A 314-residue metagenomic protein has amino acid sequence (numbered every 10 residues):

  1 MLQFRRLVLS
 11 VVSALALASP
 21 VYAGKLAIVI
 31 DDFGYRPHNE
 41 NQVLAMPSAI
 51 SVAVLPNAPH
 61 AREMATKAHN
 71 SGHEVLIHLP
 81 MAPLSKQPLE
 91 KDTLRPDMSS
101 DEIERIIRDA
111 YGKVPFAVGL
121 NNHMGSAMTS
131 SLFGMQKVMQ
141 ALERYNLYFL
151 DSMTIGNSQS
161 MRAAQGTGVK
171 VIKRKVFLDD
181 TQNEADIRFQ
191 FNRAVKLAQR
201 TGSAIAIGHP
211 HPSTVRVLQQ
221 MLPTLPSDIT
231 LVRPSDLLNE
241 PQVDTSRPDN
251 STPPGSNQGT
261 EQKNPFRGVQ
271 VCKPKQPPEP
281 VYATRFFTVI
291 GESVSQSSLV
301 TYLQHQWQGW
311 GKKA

Functional and structural regions predicted by a protein language model:
M1-V11: Bacterial N-terminal signal peptides that target proteins for export
S10-A18: Bacterial N-terminal signal peptides
V21-Q87: Active-site beta->alpha N-cap acidic-glycine motif
K25-A27, A49-A53, G72-L76, V118-N121 (+3 more regions): Structural preference for beta-strand elements that scaffold enzyme active sites
L26-I30, K91-D101, D180-A185: Active-site mouth loops of central-metabolism enzymes
A68-F116: Substrate-binding cleft of extracellular glycoside hydrolase catalytic domains
S100-N192, Q199, H209-T230, D236: Catalytic domains of cell-wall/extracellular-matrix polysaccharide-remodeling enzymes, centered on de-N-acetylation
R144-T154, S213-A314: C-terminal domain-boundary segment and adjacent tail
